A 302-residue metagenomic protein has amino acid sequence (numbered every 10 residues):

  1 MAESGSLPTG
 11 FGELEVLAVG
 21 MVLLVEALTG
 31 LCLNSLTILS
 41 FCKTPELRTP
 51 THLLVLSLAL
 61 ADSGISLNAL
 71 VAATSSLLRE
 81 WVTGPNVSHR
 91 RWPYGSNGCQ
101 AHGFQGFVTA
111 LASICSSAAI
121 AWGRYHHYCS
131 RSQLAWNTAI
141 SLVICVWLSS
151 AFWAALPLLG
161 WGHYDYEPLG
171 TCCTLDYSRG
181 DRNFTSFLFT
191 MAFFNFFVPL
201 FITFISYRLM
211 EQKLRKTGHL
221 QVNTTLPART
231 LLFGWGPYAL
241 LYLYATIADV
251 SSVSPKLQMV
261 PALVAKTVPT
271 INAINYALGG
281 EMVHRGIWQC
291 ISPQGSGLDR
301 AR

Functional and structural regions predicted by a protein language model:
M1-C32, L36: Extracellular N-terminal segment of 7TM GPCRs
A2-P8, R79-F104, V108, A135 (+2 more regions): Loop architecture of class A 7-transmembrane GPCRs
P8-V16, K43-R48, R91-P93, S132-W136 (+3 more regions): Helix-boundary and loop/linker segments of multi-pass membrane transporters
G12-L24, P50-I120, H126-L134: Extracellular TM2-ECL1-early TM3 structural module of rhodopsin-like
A27, S57-A69, F107, L142-A154 (+4 more regions): Alpha-helical transmembrane segments of multi-pass membrane proteins
L31-C42, S63-V71, F107-R131, L142-I144 (+2 more regions): Cytoplasm-facing ends of alpha-helical transmembrane segments in multi-pass membrane proteins
S116-Y128, P157-P168, T190-A245, N275-A277: Class A (rhodopsin-like) GPCR signature focused on the TM5-ICL3 interface and adjacent 7TM helical core
F233-L243, M259-R302: Seventh transmembrane helix
